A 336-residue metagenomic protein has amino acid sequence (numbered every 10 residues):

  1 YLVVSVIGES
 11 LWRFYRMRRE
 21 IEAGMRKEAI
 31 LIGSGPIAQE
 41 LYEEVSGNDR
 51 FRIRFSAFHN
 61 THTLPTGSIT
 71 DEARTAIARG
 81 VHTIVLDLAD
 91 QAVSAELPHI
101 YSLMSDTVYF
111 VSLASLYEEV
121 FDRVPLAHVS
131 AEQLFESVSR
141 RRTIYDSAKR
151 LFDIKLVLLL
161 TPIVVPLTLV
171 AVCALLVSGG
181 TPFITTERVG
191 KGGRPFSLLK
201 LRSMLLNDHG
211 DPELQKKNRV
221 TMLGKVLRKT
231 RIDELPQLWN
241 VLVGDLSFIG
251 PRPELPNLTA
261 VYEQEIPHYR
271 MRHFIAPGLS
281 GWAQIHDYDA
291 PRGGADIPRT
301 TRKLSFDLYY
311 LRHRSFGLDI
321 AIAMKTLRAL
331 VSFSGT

Functional and structural regions predicted by a protein language model:
Y1-F14: Glycine/serine-rich phosphate-binding loop and adjoining beta1-alpha1 elements at the start of nucleotide-handling
L11-V164: N-terminal hydrophobic signal-anchor/signal peptide
F14-R26, N207-V220, T259: Cytosolic-biased juxtamembrane loops and peripheral soluble domains of multi-pass membrane proteins
G35, Y145, K217, R228-I232 (+2 more regions): Short, solvent-exposed loop/helix junctions and linker helices that flank or host conserved functional motifs
Y117-E118, R123-S130, P182-M222, L279-K303: Short, glycine-rich, amphipathic interfacial segments at transmembrane boundaries or analogous
Y145-N207, N240, F316-T336: A hydrophobic, helix-centered structural microdomain
Q215-A276, A283, I322-L330: A short, structured surface patch at a secondary-structure boundary
R270-T336: C-terminal terminal-structure detector
